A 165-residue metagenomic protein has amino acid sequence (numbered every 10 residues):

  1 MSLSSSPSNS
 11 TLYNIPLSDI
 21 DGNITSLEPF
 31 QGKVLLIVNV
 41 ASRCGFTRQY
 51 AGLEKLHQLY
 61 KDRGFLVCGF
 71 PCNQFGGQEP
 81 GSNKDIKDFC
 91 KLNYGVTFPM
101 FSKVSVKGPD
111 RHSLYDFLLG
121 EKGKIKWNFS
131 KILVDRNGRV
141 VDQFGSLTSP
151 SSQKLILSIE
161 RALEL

Functional and structural regions predicted by a protein language model:
M1, P7, G108-D116: Short, positively charged
M1-E28: N-terminal "domain-start" segment that seeds a small globular fold
F30-L35: Proline/glycine-enriched tight loop/beta-turn segments at coil->beta junctions that connect or precede beta-strands
V38-R43, C72: Aromatic-flanked redox-active Cys/Sec active sites in thiol-based oxidoreductases, especially the WC-centered
F46-R111: Structural microenvironment flanking redox-active thiols in thiol-disulfide oxidoreductases
S113-D116, G120-L165: Thiol-/selenol-based redox modules, centered on thioredoxin-like and closely related oxidoreductase domains
